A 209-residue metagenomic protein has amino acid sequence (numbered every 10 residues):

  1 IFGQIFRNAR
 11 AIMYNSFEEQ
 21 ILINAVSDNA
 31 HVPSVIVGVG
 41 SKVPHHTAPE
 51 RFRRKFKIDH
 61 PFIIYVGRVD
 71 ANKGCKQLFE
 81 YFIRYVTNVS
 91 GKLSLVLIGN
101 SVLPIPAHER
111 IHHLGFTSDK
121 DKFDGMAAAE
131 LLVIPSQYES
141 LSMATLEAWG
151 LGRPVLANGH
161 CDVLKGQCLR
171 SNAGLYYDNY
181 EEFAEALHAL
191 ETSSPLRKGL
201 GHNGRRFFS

Functional and structural regions predicted by a protein language model:
I1-I12: Membrane-proximal helix-turn-helix segments that form the acceptor-binding/catalytic region of lipid-linked
R7-N8, Q20-S41: Helix-loop-beta element that forms the nucleotide-linked donor phosphate-binding surface in glycosyltransferases
M13, F56-K73, F79-I83: Conserved donor-binding/catalytic core segment of Leloir-type glycosyltransferases
N24, G38-K55: Acidic anion/phosphate-binding donor-loop and adjacent secondary structure in glycosyltransferase catalytic cores
G99-F123: Nucleotide-activated donor-binding/catalytic signature segment of Leloir-type glycosyltransferases, i.e., the conserved
F116, G174-E181, A189-S194: Conserved acidic donor-binding segment of nucleotide-sugar-dependent glycosyltransferases
Q137: Aromatic "clamp/platform" in nucleotide-sugar-dependent glycosyltransferases that forms part of the donor/acceptor
P154-N158: Short hydrophobic beta-strand element within catalytic cores of glycosyltransferases and related nucleotide-activated
